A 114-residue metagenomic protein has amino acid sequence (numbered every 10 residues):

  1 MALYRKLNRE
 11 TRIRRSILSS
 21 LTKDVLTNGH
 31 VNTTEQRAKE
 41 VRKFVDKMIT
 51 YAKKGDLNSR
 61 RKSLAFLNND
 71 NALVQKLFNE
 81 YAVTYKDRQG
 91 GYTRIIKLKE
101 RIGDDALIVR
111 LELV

Functional and structural regions predicted by a protein language model:
A2-R9, I13-S16, S20-V114: Structured, basic alpha/beta domains of bacterial-type, RNA-associated proteins
